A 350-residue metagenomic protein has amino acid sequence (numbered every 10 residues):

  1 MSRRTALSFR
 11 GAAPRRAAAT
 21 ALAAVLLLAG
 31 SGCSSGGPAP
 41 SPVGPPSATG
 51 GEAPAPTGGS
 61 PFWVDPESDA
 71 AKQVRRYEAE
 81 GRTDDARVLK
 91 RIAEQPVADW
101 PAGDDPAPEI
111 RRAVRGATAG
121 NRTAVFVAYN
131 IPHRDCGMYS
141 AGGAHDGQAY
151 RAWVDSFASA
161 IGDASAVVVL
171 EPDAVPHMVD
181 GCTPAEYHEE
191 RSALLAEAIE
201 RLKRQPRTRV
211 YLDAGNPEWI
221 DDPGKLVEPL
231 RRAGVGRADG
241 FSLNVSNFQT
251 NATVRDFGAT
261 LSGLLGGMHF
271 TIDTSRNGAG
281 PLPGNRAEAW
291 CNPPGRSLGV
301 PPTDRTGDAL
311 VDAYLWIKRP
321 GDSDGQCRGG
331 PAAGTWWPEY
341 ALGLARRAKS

Functional and structural regions predicted by a protein language model:
M1-A23: N-terminal export and membrane-targeting signals
R15-A21, L27-T83, Y139, K349-S350: N-terminal low-complexity, Pro/Thr-rich disordered segments that flank secretion/membrane-targeting signals
T57-A160, A164, R319-A345: N-terminal carbohydrate-binding/catalytic regions of secreted carbohydrate-active enzymes
D65-I92, P217-P338: Surface-exposed substrate-engagement region within the catalytic domains of secreted or surface-exposed extracellular
D99-D104, A113, M138-G147, D180-E189 (+3 more regions): Second-shell loop/turn segments in exported
A107-V114, T118, R151-A158, S192-I199 (+2 more regions): Extracytoplasmic/secreted envelope proteins and their assembly/folding machinery, especially bacterial periplasmic
N121-V125, S165-V169, R207-Y211, A238-S242 (+2 more regions): Structural preference for beta-strand elements that scaffold enzyme active sites
G143-D163, P172-T208, G215, I220-D222: Active-site cleft segment of glycoside hydrolase catalytic domains centered on the general acid/base Glu
